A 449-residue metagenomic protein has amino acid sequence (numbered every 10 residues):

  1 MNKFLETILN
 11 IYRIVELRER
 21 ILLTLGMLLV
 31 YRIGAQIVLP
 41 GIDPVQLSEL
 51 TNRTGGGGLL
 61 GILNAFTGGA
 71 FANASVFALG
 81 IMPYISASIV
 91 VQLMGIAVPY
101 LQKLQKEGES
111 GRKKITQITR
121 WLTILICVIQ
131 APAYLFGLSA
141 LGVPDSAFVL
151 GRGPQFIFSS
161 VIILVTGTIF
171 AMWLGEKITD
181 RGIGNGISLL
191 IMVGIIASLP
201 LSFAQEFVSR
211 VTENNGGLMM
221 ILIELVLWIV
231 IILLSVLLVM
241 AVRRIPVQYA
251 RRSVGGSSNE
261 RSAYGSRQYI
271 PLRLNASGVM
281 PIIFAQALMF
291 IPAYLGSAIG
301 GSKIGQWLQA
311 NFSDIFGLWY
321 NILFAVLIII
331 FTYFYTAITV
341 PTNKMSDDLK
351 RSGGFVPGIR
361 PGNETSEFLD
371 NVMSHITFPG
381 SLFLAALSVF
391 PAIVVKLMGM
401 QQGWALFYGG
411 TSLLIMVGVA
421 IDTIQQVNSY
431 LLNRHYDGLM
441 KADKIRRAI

Functional and structural regions predicted by a protein language model:
M1-Q105, S110-I449: N-terminal cationic and glycine-rich segments that engage phosphates or anionic surfaces
